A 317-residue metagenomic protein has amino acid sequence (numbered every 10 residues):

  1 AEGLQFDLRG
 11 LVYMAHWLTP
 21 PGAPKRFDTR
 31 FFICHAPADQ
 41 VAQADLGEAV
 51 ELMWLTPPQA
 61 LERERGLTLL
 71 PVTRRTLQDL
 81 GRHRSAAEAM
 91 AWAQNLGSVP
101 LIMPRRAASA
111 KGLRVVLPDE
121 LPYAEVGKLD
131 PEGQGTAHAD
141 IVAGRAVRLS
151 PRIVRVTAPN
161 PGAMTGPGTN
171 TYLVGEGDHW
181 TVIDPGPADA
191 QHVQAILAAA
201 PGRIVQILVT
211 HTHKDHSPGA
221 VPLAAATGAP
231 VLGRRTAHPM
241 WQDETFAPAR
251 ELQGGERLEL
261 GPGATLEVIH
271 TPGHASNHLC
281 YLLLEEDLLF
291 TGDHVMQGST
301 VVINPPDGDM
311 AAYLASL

Functional and structural regions predicted by a protein language model:
A1-R26, R30-I33, V231-G233, A237-H238 (+4 more regions): Active-site-adjacent scaffolding segments
E2-L4, L8-A15, T29-H35, A42-T68: NUDIX/MutT-family hydrolases
D45-G97: Active-site/pore-lining binding-face segments in mid-to-C-terminal subdomains
P58-A60, H179-V182, P187-D189, R257 (+2 more regions): Metallo-beta-lactamase
T76-T136: Core RNA-modification/binding signature centered on pseudouridine synthases
A107, V147-L149, V174, G255-G261: Short acidic-hydrophobic surface loop/beta-edge motif
G144-P201, C280-G292: Conserved beta-strand hairpin/beta-sheet module of binuclear metal-dependent hydrolase folds, prominently
G162, P167, P187-E267, D287 (+1 more regions): Active-site HxH/HxHxD metal-binding segment of metal-dependent hydrolases
